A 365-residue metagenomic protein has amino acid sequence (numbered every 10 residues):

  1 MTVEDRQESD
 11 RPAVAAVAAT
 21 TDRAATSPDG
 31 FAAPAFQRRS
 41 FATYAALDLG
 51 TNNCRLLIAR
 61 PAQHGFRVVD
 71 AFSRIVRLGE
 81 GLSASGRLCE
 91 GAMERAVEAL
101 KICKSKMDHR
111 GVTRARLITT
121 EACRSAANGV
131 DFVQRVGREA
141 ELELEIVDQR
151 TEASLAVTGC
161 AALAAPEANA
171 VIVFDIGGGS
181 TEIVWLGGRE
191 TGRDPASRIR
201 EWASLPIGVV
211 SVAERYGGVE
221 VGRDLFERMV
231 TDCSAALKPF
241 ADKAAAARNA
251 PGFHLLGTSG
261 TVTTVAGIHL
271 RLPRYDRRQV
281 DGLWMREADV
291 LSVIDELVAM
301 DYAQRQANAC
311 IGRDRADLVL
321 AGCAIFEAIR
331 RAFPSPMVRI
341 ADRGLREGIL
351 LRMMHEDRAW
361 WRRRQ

Functional and structural regions predicted by a protein language model:
M1-T43: Non-catalytic pre-domain segments flanking phosphatase-related domains
V3-D5, F41-Y44, I58-P61, R77 (+4 more regions): Helical "lid/coupling" subdomains associated with nucleotide-phosphate turnover
Q37-R55: N-terminal amphipathic/basic leader segments beginning at the initiator methionine
D48-N53, F174-S180, T258-V262, G344: A short acidic Gly-Thr/Ser loop motif
N52, T113, P336: Short acidic/polar active-site loop segments enriched in Thr and Asp
G65-R77: N-terminal glycine-rich anion-binding loops that anchor highly charged ligand groups
